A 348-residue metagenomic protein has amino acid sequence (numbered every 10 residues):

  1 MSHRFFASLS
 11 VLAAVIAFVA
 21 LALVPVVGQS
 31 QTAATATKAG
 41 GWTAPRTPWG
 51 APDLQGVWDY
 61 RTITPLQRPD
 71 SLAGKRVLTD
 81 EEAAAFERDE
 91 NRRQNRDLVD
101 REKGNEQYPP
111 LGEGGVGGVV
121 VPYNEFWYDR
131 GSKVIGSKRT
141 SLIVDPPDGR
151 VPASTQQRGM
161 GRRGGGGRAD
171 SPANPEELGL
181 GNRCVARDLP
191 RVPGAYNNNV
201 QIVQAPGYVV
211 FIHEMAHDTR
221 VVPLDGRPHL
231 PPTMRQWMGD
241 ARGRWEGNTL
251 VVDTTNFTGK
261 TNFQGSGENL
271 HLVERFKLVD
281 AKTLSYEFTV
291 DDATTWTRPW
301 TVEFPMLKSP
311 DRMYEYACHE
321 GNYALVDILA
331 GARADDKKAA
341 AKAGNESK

Functional and structural regions predicted by a protein language model:
S2-K348: PEST-like low-complexity, intrinsically disordered acidic/proline/serine-rich tracts that flank trafficking/processing
